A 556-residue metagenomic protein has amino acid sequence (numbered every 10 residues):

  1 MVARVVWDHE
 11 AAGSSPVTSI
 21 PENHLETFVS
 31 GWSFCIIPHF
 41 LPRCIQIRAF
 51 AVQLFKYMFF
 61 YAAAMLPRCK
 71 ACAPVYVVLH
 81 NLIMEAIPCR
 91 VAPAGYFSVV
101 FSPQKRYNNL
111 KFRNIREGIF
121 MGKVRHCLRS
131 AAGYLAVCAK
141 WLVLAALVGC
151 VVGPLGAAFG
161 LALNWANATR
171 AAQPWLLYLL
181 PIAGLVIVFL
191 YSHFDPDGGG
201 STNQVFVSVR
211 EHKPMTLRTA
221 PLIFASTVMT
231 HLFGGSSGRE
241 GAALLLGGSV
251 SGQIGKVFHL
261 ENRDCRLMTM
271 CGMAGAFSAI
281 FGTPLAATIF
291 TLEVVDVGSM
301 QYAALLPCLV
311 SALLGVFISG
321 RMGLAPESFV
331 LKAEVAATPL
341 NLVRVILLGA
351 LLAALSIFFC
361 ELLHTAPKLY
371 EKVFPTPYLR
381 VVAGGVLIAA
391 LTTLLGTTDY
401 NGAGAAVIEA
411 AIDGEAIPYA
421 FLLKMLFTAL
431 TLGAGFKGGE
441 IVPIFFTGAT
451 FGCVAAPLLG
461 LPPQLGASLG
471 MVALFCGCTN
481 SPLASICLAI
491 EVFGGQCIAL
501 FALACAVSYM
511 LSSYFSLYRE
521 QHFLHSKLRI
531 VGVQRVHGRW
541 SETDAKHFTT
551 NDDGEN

Functional and structural regions predicted by a protein language model:
M1, G13, E26, G31-S33 (+8 more regions): Short, positively charged low-complexity motifs
V2-H9, V17: Extreme N-terminal basic, low-complexity initiation segments that serve as generic localization/processing leaders
V6, G31-F34, R43, K140 (+2 more regions): Residues in intrinsically disordered, low-complexity segments of regulatory proteins
D8, N23, P38, P42 (+4 more regions): Intrinsically disordered, low-complexity cationic segments
T18, I36-F40, Q53, V100: Intrinsically disordered, low-complexity segments enriched in serine/threonine/proline/glycine and often basic
L54-Y57, F112: Cationic, low-complexity basic patches in intrinsically disordered or flexible, solvent-exposed regions
G95, P103, Y107-N556: Alpha-helical transmembrane segments and immediately membrane-proximal extracytoplasmic
